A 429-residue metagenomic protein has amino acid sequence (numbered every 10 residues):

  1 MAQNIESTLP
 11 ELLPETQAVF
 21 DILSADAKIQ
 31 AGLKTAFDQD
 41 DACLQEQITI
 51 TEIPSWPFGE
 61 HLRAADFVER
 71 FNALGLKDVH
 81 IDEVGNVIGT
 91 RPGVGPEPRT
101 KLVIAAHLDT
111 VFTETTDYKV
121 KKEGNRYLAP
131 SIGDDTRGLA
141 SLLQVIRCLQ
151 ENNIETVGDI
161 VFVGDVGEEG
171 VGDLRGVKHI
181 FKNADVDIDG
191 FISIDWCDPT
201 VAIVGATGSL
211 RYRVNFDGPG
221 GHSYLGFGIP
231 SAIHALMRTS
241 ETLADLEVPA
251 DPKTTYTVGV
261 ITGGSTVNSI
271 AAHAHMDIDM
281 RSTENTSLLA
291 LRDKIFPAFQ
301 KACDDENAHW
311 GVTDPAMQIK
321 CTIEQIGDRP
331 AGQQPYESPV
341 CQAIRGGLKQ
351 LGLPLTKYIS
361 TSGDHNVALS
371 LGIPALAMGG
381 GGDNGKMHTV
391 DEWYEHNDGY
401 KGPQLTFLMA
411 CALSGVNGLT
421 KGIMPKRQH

Functional and structural regions predicted by a protein language model:
M1-R126: Acidic/His- and Gly-rich active-site-bordering loop/insert found across diverse amide/peptide-bond hydrolases
A2-A31, I233-H429: Metal-dependent amide/peptide-bond hydrolase catalytic core, centered on the "pita-bread" metallohydrolase fold
F37, T116, T200-G205, G263-N268 (+1 more regions): Short beta-strand/turn micro-motifs at beta-sheet edges
P54, I104, K122-V171, L210-F216 (+4 more regions): Alpha-helical metal-binding/catalytic segments enriched in His/Glu/Asp
P96, R126, S131-T207, P249 (+3 more regions): Acidic/histidine-rich catalytic neighborhood of metal-dependent amide-processing enzymes
L108-K122, I188, I203-N215, G346 (+2 more regions): Acidic-glycine-rich active-site phosphate/pyrophosphate-binding loop
F112, I154, I203-S209, V267-A272 (+1 more regions): Short glycine/proline-enriched loop/turn "hinge" motifs that connect secondary-structure elements and lie
Y118-A129, D217-G221, L351, K386-H388: Glycine/charged-rich beta-loop-alpha catalytic/anionic-binding loops adjacent to active sites
